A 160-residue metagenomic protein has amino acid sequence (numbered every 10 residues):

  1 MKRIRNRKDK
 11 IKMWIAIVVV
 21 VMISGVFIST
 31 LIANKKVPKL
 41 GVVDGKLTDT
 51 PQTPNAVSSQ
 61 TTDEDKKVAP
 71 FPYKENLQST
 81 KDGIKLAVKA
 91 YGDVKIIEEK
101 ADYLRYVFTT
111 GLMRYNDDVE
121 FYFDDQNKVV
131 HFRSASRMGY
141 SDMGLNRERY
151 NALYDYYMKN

Functional and structural regions predicted by a protein language model:
R3-A16, G25-N160: Ser/Thr-rich, low-complexity intrinsically disordered terminal regions
